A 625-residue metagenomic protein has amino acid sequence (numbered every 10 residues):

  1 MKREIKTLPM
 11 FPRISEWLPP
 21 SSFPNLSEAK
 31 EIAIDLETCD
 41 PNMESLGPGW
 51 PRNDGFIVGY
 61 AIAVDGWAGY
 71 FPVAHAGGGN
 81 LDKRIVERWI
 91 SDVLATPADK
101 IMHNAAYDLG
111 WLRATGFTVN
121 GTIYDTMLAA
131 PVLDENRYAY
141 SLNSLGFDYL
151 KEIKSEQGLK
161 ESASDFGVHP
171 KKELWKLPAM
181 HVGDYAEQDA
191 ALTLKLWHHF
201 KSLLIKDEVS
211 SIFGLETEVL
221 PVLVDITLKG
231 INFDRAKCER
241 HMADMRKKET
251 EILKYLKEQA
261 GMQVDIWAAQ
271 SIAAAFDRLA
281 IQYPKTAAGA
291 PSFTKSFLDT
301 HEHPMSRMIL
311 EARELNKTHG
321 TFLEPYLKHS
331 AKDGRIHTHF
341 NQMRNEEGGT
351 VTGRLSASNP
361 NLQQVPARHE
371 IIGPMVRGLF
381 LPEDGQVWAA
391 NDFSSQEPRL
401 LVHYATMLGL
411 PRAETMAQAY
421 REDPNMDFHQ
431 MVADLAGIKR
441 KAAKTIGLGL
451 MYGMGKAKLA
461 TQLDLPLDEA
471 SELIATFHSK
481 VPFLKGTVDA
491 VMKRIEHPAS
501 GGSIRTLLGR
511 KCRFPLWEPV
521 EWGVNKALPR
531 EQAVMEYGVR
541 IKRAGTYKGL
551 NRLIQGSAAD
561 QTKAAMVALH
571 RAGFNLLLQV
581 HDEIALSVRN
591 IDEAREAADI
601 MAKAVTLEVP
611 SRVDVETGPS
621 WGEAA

Functional and structural regions predicted by a protein language model:
M1-I14, S27-E44, W50-A625: Conserved catalytic core of nucleotide polymerization and phosphodiester-bond processing enzymes
S15-P20: A short, well-structured beta->alpha microelement
S22-N25: Short boundary motifs at domain starts and secondary-structure transition points
